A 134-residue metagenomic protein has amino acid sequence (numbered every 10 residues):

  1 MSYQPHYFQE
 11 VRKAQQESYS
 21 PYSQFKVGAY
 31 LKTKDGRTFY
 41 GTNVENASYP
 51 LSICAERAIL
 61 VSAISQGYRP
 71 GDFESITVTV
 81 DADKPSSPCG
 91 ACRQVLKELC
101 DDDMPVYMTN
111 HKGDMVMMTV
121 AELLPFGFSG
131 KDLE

Functional and structural regions predicted by a protein language model:
S2-S20, G71-E134: C-terminal binding/interaction regions
Q24-T33, Y107: Short beta-strand scaffold segments in enzyme catalytic cores
F25-V27, Y40, D72-E74: A generic structural signal for short beta-strands and their flanking turns/coil linkers
F39-T42, M117: Amphipathic coiled-coil signal-relay and dimerization helices
N43-A58: Compact, glycine-rich, soluble single-domain proteins
C54-E74: Short, solvent-exposed cationic patches
